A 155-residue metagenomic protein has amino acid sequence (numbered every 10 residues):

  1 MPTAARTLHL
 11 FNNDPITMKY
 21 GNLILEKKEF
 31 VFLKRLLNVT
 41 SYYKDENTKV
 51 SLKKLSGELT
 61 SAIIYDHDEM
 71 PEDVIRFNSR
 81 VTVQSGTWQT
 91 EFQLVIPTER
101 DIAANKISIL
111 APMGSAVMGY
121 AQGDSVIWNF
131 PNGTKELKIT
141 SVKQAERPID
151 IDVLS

Functional and structural regions predicted by a protein language model:
P2-P71: N-terminal intrinsically disordered, low-complexity, charge/repeat-rich segments that act as generic
Y20-L23, V81, M113: Short, flexible active-site loop motifs that bind/organize anionic cofactors or intermediates
K28, V50, R76, S108 (+2 more regions): Charged, alpha-helix-enriched surfaces in structured cytosolic catalytic cores of large nucleotide-utilizing machines
F30, E91, E136: A residue-level signal for beta-strand positions that form part of recognition/binding surfaces within mature
K53-T98: Long amphipathic N-terminal alpha/beta scaffold segment
T90, A103, P148-I149: Intrinsically disordered, low-complexity acidic/polar segments
A103-Q144: Structured functional modules or segments
Q144-S155: Short peripheral tails and domain-boundary helices/loops at the edges of structured domains
